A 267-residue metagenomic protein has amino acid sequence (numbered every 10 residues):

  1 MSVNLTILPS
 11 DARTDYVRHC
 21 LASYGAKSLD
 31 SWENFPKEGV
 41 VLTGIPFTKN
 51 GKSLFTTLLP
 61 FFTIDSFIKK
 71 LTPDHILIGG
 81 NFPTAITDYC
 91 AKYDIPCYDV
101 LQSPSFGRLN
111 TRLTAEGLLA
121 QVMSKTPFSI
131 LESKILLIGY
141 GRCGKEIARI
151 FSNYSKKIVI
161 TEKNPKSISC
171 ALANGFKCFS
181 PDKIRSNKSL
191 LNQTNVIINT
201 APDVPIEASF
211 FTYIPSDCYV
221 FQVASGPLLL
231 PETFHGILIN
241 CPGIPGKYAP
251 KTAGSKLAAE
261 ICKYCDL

Functional and structural regions predicted by a protein language model:
M1-Y89, Y93-C97, T252-K256, E260-L267: N-terminal ligand-binding/catalytic initiation module
S2-N4, D74, L131-K134, D217: Phosphate-coordination loops involved in phosphoryl transfer and adenosine-cofactor binding
L5-V17, L21, L131-S152: Glycine-rich adenosine-cofactor-binding loop
D11, P83, K163-P165, A224-G226: Residues in the short beta-alpha loop(s) of Rossmann-like NAD(P)-binding domains
A12, Y16, Y24-N34, Y154-N174: NAD(P)-binding Rossmann-fold cofactor-contacting core
S23-S28, E38-V41, A91-V100, A173-D182 (+1 more regions): Active-site regions of enzymes building and remodeling cell-envelope glycoconjugates
T48-N50, F62-D74, N174-Y248: Rossmann-like adenosine-cofactor binding region
D94-E132, G226-L267: Adenosine-phosphate binding glycine-rich loop
